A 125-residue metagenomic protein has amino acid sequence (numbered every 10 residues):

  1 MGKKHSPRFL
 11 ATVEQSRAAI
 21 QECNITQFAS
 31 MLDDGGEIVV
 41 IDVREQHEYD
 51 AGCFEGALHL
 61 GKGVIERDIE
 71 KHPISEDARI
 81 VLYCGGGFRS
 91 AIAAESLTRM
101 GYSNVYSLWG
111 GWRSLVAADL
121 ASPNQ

Functional and structural regions predicted by a protein language model:
M1-V39, Q46-R79, F88-Q125: Rhodanese-like catalytic fold shared by cysteine-dependent sulfurtransferases and DSP/PTP-type phosphatases
L82-C84: Short, surface-exposed ligand- or partner-binding patches at beta-edge/loop junctions that are enriched in aromatics
